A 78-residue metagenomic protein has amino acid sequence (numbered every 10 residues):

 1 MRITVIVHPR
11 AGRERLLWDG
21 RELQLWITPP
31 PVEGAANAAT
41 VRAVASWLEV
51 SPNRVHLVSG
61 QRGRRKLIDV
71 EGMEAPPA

Functional and structural regions predicted by a protein language model:
M1-R42, V50-P52, H56-A78: Contiguous, often N-terminal, cationic amphipathic patches that form binding interfaces
A45: The alpha-helix within a helix-turn-helix
